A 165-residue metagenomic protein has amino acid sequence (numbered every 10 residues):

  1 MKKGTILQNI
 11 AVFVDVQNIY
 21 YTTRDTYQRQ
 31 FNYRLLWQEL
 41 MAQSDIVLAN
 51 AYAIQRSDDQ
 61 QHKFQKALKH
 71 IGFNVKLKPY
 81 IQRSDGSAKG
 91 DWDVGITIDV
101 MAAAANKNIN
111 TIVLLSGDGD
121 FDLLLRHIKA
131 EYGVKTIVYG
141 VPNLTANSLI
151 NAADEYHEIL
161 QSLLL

Functional and structural regions predicted by a protein language model:
M1-W92, A105, V134-T136: Domain-level signal for Mg2+-assisted phosphodiester chemistry and nucleotide/NA-binding surfaces in nucleic-acid
S57-L165: Nuclease catalytic cores that cleave nucleic-acid phosphodiester bonds, predominantly acidic two-metal-ion
